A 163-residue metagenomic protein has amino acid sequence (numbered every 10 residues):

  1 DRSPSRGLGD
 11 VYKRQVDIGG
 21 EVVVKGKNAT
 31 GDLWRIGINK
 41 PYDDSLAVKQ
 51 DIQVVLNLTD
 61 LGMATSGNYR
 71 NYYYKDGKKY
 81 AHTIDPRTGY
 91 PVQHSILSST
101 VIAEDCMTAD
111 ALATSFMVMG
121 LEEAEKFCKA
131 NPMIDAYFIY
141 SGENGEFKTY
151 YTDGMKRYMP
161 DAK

Functional and structural regions predicted by a protein language model:
D1-L8, Y12: Single conserved hydrophobic/aromatic residue that forms the stacking wall/gate of nucleotide- or nucleobase-binding
Q15-A29, M63: FAD-binding core of FAD-dependent oxidoreductases, characterized by glycine-rich FAD pyrophosphate-binding loops
I18-G20, A81-F138: Proteins synthesized as precursors that undergo proteolytic processing into mature forms
E21, N39-D43, L61, N68 (+3 more regions): Solvent-exposed coil/turn segments that connect beta secondary-structure elements in extracytoplasmic/periplasmic
V24-L58: Hydrophobic/aromatic-rich core segments of domains that either
Y42-D44, D51-Q53, G62-H82, R87: Pocket-lining segment of extracytoplasmic ligand-binding domains
E123, A130, I139-K163: Low-complexity, Gly/Ser/Thr/Pro-rich intrinsically disordered linker/tail segments
